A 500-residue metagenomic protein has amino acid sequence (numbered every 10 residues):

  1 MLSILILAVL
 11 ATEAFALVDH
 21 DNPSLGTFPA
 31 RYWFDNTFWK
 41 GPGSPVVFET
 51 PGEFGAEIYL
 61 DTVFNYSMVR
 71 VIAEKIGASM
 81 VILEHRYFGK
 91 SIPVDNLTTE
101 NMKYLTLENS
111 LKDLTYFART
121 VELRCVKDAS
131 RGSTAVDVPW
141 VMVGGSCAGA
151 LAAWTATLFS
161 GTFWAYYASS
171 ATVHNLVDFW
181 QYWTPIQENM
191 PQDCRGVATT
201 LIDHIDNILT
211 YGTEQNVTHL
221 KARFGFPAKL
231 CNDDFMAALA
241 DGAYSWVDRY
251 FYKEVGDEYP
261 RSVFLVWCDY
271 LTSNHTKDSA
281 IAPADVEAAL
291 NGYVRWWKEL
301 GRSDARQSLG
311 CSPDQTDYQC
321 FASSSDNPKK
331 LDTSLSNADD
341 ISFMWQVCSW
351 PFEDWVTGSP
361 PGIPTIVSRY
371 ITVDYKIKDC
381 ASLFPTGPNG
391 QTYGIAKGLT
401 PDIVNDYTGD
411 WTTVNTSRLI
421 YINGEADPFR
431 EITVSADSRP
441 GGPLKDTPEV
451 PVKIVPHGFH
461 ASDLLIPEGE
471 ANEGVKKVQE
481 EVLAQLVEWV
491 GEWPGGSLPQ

Functional and structural regions predicted by a protein language model:
A8-S79, K90, L97, Y104 (+2 more regions): Catalytic-loop region of hydrolases
E53, E84-F88, T172, G458: Short beta-to-alpha linker loops that shape the active-site pocket of alpha/beta-hydrolase fold enzymes
Y87-E100, V177, A461-D463: Glycine-rich "HGGG/HGxG" loop immediately N-terminal to the catalytic nucleophile of the alpha/beta-hydrolase
N101-S130: Alpha/beta-hydrolase active-site loop
A129-G145: Alpha/beta-hydrolase fold nucleophile elbow
G144-W154, F429: Glycine-rich nucleophile elbow surrounding the catalytic serine of serine-hydrolase chemistry
G161-D278, A284: A catalytic-pocket lid/entrance helix-loop region that shapes and gates access to the active site across common
W246-P499: C-terminal subdomain of alpha/beta-hydrolase-fold enzymes, centered on the catalytic histidine and its supporting
